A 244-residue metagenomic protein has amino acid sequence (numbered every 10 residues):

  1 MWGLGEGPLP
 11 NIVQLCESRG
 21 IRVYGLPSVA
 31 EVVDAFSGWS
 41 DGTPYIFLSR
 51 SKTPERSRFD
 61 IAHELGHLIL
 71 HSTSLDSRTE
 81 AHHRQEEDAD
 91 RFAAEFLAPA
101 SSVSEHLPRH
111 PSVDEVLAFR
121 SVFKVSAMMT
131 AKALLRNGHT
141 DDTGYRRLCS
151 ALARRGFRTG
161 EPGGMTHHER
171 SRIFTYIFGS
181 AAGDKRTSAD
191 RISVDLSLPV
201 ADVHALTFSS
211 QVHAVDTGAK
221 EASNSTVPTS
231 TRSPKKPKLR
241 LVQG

Functional and structural regions predicted by a protein language model:
M1-G244: Active-site hotspot residues in diverse enzymes, especially metal/ion-binding acidic/histidine motifs
